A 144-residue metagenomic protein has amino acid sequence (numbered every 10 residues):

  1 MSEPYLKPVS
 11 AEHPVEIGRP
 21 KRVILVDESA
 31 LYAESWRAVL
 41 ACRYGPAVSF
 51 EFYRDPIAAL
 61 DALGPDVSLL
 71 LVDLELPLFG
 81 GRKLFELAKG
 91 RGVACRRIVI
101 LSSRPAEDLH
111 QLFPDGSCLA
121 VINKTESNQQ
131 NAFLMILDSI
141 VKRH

Functional and structural regions predicted by a protein language model:
M1-I24, E28-A38, S127-H144: Non-catalytic signal-transmission and effector/linker regions of two-component phosphorelay proteins
S35-R43, L112: Alpha-helical interaction/dimerization surfaces of two-component signaling modules
R37, E51-L69: Acidic, metal-coordinating helix/loop segments flanking the phosphotransfer/catalytic sites of two-component signaling
P56, L71-K89, C95, D108: Conserved phosphotransfer microenvironments
L63-P65, K89-C95, G116: Conserved phosphotransfer cores of two-component systems
L70, V121-I122: Two-component signal transduction core modules
G81, L112-A120: As written
I100-S102, K124: Hydrophobic/aromatic residues positioned on beta-strands within the core alpha/beta folds
